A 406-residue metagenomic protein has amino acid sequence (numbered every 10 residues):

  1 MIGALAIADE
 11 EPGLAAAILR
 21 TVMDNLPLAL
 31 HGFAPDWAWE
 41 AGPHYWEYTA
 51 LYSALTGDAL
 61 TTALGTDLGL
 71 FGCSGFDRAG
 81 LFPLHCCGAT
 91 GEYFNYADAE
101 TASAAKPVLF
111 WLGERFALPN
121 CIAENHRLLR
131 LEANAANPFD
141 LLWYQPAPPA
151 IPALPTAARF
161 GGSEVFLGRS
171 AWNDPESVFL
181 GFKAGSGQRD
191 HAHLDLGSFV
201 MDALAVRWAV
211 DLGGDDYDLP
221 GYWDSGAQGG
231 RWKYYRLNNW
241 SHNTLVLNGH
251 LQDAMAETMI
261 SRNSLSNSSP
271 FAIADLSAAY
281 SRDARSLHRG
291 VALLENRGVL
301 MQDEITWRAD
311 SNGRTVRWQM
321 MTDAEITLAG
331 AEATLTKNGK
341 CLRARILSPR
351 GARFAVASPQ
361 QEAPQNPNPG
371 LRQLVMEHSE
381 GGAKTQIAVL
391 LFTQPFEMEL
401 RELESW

Functional and structural regions predicted by a protein language model:
M1-H44, L55, D140-P155: Active-site lining segments of carbohydrate-active enzymes
I2-A4, S170-W172, A184-S186, L245 (+2 more regions): Short, flexible loop/turn elements at secondary-structure junctions
L14, I18-N25, A41-Y52, G72-A79 (+3 more regions): Secondary-structure capping and boundary motifs in well-ordered enzyme cores
L19-F33, D174-F179, R282, S358-N366: Active-site-adjacent bridging/hinge elements
G32-F33, W39-L55, L60-T62, F166 (+3 more regions): Long, repeat-rich segments with strong aromatic
Y48-W208, S261, L265-N267, E380-T385 (+1 more regions): Carbohydrate-active enzyme catalytic cores, enriched for enzymes that act on polyanionic acidic polysaccharides
L128-L131, L219-W406: CBM-like, beta-strand-rich accessory domains located in the C-terminal region of large, secreted polysaccharide-active
A209-G214: Catalytic Cys-His active-site segments of thiol-dependent hydrolases/isopeptidases
